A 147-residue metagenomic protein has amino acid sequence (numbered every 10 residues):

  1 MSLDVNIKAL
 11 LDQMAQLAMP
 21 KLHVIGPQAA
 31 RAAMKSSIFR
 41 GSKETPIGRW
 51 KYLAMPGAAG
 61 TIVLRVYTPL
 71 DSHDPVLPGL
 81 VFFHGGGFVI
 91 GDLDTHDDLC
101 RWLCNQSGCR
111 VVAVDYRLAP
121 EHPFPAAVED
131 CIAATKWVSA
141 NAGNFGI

Functional and structural regions predicted by a protein language model:
M1-V66: A glycine/proline-hinged amphipathic helix-loop "lid/cap" segment that gates access to hydrophobic ligand pockets
D74-V76, N144-I147: Short helix-terminating capping/connector loops at secondary-structure junctions
V76-G86: Short beta-strand element of the alpha/beta-hydrolase
V89: Nucleotide phosphate-binding site architecture
D92-L93, L99, S107, V112-G146: Catalytic nucleophile-loop/oxyanion-hole region of alpha/beta-hydrolase and closely related hydrolase-like folds
